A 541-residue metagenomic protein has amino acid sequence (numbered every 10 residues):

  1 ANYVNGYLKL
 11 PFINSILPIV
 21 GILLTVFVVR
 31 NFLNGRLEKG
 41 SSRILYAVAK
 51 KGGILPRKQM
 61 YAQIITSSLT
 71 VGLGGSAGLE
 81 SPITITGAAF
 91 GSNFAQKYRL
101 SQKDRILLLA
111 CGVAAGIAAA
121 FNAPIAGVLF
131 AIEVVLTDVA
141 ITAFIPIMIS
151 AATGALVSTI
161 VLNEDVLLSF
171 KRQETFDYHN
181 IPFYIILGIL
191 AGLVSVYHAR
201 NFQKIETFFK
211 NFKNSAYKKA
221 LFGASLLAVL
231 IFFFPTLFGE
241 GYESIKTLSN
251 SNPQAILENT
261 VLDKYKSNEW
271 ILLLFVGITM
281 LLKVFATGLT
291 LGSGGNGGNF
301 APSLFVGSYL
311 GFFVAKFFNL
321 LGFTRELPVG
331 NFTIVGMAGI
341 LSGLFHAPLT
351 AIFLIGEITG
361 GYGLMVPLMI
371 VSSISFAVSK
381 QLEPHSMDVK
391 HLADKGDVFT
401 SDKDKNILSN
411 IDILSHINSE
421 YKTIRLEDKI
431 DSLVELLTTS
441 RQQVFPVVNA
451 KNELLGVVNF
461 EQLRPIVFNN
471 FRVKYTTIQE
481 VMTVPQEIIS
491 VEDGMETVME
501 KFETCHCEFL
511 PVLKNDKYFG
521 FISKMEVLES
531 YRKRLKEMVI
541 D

Functional and structural regions predicted by a protein language model:
A1-N410, L414-E420, I424-L455, I466 (+4 more regions): Alpha-helical transmembrane segments and immediately membrane-proximal extracytoplasmic
G78, Q462-L463, E526-V527: Histidine- and aromatic-rich ligand-binding microenvironments
I413, Y421, L463, I478 (+1 more regions): N-terminal sensory regulatory modules of PAS/LOV and PAS-like folds
L455-G456, G520: Short beta-strand in the C-terminal region of the ABC ATPase nucleotide-binding domain
I466-V467, S530: Residues that scaffold the ATP/ADP-binding catalytic core of kinase and kinase-like folds
V473-Q479: PAS and related sensory helical modules
Q479-D541: Cytosolic regulatory modules rich in charged/polar residues
